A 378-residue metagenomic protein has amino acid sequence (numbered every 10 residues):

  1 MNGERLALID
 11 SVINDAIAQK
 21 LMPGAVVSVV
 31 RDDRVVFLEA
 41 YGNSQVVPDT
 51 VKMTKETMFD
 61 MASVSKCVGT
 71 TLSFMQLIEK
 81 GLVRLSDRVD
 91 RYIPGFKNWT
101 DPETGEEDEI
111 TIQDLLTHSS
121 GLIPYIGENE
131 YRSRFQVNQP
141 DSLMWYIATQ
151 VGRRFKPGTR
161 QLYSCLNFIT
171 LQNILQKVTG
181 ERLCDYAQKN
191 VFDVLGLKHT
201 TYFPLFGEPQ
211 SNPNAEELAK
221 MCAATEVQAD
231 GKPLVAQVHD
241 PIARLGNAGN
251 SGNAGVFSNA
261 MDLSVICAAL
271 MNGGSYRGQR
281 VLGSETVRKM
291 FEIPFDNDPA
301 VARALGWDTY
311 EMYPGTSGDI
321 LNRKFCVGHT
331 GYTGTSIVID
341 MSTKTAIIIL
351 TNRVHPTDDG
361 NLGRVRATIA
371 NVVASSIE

Functional and structural regions predicted by a protein language model:
N2-F59, L82, N98-W99, W145 (+3 more regions): Short, conserved catalytic-motif segment at the N-terminal edge
R5, I9, M61, S65 (+7 more regions): Hydrophobic (often cysteine-bearing) scaffold residues that line and stabilize catalytic clefts of nucleotide/cofactor
A7, C67-L72, D87, I110 (+4 more regions): A structural signal for well-ordered alpha-helical segments within the folded catalytic domains of diverse enzymes
I13, V27, D33, K66 (+10 more regions): Residue-level preference for non-acidic, small/hydrophobic
D15-S28, P48-D114, F155-L166, S251-A254: Short active-site loop at a secondary-structure junction that contains or immediately precedes the catalytic residue(s)
V26-S28, L38, D114-L116, T201 (+2 more regions): Structural recognition of the beta-strand scaffold that forms the well-ordered cores of secreted hydrolase catalytic
T100-K324: Short, surface-exposed loop or secondary-structure junction motifs that flank catalytic or metal-binding residues
H329-E378: Structured C-terminal helix/loop/strand segments within mature extracytoplasmic catalytic/sensor domains
